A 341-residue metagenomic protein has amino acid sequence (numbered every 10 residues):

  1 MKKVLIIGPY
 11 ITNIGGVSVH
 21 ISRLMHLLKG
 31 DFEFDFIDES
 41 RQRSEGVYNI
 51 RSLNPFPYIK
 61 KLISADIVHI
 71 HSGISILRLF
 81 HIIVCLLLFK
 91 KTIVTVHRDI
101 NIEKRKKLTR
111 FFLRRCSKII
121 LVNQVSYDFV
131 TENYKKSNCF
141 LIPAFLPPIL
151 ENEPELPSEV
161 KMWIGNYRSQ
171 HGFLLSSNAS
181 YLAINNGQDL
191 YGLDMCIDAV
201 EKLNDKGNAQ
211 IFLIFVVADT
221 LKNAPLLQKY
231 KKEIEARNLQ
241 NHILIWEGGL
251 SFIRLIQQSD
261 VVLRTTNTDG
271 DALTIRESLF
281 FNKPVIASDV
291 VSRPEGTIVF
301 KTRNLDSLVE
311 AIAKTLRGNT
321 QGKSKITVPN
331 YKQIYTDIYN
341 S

Functional and structural regions predicted by a protein language model:
L5, N166-Y191, I197-V200: Conserved donor-binding/catalytic core segment of Leloir-type glycosyltransferases
H97-I120, Q124: A conserved, positively charged/aromatic
C116-W163, S169-Q170, N178-A179: Donor nucleotide-sugar binding/catalytic pocket of nucleotide-sugar-dependent glycosyltransferases
N152-E155, K314-S341: A charged, aromatic-enriched C-terminal amphipathic alpha-helix characteristic of glycosyltransferases across folds
V217, L227-E247: Nucleotide-activated donor-binding/catalytic signature segment of Leloir-type glycosyltransferases, i.e., the conserved
N267: Aromatic "clamp/platform" in nucleotide-sugar-dependent glycosyltransferases that forms part of the donor/acceptor
P284-A287: Short hydrophobic beta-strand element within catalytic cores of glycosyltransferases and related nucleotide-activated
S292-K314: Change "using UDP/GDP/dTDP sugars" to "using nucleotide sugars
